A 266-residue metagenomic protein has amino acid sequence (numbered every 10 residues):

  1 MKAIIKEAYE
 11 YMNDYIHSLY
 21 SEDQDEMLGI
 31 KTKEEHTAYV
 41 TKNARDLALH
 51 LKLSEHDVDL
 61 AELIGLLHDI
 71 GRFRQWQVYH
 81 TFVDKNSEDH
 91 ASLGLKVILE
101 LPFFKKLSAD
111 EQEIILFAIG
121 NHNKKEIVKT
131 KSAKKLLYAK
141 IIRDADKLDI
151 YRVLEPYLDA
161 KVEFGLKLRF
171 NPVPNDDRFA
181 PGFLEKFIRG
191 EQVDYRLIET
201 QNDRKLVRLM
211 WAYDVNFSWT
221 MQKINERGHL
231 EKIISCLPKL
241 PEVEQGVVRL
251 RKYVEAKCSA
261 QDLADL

Functional and structural regions predicted by a protein language model:
K2-I5, G29-A38, K42, D46-S54 (+3 more regions): Divalent metal-dependent phosphate-bond-processing catalytic cores, especially two-metal-ion Mg2+/Mn2+ enzymes that act
M12-Y39, F73-D84: Active-site flanking loop/helix segments enriched in acidic
H17, S21, K42-R45, G71 (+2 more regions): Amphipathic, well-packed alpha-helical segments that form the structural scaffold of globular domains
I30, H80-E88, L101, K105 (+1 more regions): Short gly/ser-rich anion-binding loops that grip negatively charged ligand groups
Y39-L47, E88-P102: An active-site-proximal "capping" alpha-helix that borders the catalytic cofactor pocket
K52-L63, F103-G120, K134-I141: Acidic/histidine metal-binding catalytic segments
V58-V83, G94, I114-K125: His-Asp-centered metal-binding catalytic motifs of divalent-metal-dependent phosphohydrolases/nucleases
Q77-S92, A160-F164: Post-HEXXH active-site segment of zinc metalloproteases
